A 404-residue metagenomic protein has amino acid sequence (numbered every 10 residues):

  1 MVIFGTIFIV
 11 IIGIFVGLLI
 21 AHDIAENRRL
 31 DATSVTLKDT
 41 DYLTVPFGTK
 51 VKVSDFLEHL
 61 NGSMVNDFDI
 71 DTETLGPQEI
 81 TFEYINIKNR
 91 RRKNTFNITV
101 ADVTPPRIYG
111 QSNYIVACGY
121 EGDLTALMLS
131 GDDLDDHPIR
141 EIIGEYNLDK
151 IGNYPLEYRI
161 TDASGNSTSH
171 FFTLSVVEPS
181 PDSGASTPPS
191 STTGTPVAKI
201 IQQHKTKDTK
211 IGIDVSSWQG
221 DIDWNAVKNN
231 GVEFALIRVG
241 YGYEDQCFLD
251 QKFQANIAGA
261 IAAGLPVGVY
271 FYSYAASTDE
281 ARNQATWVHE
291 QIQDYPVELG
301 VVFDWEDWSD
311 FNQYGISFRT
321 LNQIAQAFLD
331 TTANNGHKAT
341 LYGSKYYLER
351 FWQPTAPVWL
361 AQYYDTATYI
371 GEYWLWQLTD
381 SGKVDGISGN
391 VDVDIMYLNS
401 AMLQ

Functional and structural regions predicted by a protein language model:
M1, E58-F96, L134-V176: Serine/threonine-rich, repeat-prone extracellular segments and beta-strand-based repeat modules of secreted/surface
M1-V35, L75: Gram-positive cell-envelope targeting signals
L19-G62, T104-D135, D182-G184: Solvent-exposed, low-complexity, repeat-rich "mucin-like" stalks and linkers
N97-V103, T173-S183: Short beta-strand edge segments in extracellular beta-sheet folds
G184-I213, Q353, P357-Q404: Functionally critical loop-and-helix segments that line ligand-binding/catalytic clefts of soluble enzyme domains
K205-N230, L236-Q323, A333-N335: Substrate-binding cleft of extracellular glycoside hydrolase catalytic domains
G242-L249, A260, R282-V288, L341-Y347 (+4 more regions): Peptidoglycan cell-wall recognition and remodeling modules
V297-Y369: Catalytic domains of cell-wall/extracellular-matrix polysaccharide-remodeling enzymes, centered on de-N-acetylation
